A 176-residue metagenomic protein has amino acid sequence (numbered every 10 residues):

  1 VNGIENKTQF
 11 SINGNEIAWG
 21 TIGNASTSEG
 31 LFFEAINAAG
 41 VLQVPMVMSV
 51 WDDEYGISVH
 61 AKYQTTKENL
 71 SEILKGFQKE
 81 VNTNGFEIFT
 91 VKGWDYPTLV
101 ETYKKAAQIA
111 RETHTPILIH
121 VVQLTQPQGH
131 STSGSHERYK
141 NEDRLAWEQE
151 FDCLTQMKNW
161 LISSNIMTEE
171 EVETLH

Functional and structural regions predicted by a protein language model:
V1-H176: Glycine-rich ThDP/TPP pyrophosphate-binding loop and its adjacent helix/strand module within ThDP-dependent enzymes
